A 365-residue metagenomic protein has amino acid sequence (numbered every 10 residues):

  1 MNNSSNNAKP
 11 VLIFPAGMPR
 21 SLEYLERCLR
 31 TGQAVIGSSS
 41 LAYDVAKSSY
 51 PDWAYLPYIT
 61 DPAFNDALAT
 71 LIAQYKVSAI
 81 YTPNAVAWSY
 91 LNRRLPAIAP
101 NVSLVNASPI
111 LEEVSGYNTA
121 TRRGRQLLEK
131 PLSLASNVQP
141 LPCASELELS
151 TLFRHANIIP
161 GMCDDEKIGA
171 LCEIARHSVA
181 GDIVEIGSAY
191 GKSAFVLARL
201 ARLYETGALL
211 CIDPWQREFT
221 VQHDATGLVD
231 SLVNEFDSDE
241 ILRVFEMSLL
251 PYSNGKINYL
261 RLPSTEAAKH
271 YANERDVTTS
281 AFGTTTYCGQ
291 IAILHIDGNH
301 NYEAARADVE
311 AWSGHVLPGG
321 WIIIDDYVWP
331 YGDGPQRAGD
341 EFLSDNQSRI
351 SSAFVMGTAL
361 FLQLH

Functional and structural regions predicted by a protein language model:
M1-I110: ATP-binding N-terminal substructure of ATP-dependent carboxylate-amine bond-forming enzymes
S40, I59, P83-V86, E166 (+3 more regions): Short beta->alpha linker loops
A42-V45, L111-E113, R217-E218, P330: Short gly/pro/ser/thr-enriched loop/turn and capping motifs at secondary-structure boundaries
K47-S49, S145-R154, F219-G227: Short, basic/glycine-rich phosphate-binding loops at helix/coil junctions that contact nucleotide phosphates
D61-P62, C163-K167, S238, Y302-A305: A conditional alpha-helix N-cap/helix-loop micro-motif detector
L104-E129: Short, flexible loop segments at boundaries between secondary-structure elements
R122-V179: Class I SAM-dependent methyltransferase Rossmann-like catalytic core, especially the SAM/SAH-binding loop
C172, R176-H365: S-adenosylmethionine/decaboxylated-SAM
